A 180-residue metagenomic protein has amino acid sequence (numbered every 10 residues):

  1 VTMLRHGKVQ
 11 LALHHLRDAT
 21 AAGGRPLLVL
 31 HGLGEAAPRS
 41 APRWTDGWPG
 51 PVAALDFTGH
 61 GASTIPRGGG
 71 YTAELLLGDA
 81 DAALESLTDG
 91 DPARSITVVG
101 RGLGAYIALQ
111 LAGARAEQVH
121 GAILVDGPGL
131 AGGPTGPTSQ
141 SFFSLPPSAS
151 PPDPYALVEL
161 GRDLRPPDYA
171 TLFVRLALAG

Functional and structural regions predicted by a protein language model:
V1-L11: N-terminal cap/lid segment of alpha/beta-hydrolase-fold proteins
V9, L16-A62: Conserved HGGG/HGGXW glycine-rich cap/lid loop of the alpha/beta-hydrolase fold
R39-A41, S63-G69, P134-T135: Conserved catalytic-core motifs of eukaryotic protein kinase domains, centered on the activation segment
A53-V99: Active-site loop/oxyanion-hole signature of alpha/beta-hydrolase fold enzymes
G59, P128-A131, P137: Short "lid" loop at the C-terminus of a central beta-strand within the Rossmann-like core of SAM-dependent
R94-G132: Conserved hydrolase catalytic core segment
G133-L160: A catalytic-pocket lid/entrance helix-loop region that shapes and gates access to the active site across common
P152-G180: Conserved serine/cysteine hydrolase catalytic core
